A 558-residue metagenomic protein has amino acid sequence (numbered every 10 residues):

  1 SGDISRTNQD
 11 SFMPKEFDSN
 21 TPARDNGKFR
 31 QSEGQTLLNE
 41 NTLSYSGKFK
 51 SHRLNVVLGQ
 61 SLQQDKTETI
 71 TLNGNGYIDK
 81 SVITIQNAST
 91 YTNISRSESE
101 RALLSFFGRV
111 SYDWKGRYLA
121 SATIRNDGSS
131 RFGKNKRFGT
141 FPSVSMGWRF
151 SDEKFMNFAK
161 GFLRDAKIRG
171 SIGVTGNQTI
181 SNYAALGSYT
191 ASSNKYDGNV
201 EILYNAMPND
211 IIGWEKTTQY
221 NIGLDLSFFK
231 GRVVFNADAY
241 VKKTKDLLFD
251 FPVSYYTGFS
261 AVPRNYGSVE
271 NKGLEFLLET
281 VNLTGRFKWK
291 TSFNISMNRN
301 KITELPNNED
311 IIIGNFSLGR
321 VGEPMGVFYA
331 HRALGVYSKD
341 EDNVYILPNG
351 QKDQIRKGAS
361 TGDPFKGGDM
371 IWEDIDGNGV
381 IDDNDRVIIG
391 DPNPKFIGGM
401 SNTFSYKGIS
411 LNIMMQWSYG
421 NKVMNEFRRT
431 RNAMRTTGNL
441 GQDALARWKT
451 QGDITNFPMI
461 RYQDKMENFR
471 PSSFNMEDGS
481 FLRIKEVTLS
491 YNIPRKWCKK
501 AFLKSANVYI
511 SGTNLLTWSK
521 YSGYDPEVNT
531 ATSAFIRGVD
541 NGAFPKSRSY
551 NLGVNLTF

Functional and structural regions predicted by a protein language model:
S1-F49, R53, R101-G133, R137-D152 (+8 more regions): Surface-exposed extracellular loop regions of Gram-negative outer-membrane beta-barrel proteins
N8-G27, E68-R96, A184-P208, S254-V262 (+4 more regions): Surface-exposed loop/turn segments flanking beta-strands in extracellular/periplasmic regions
P14, N20-R117, M207, I212 (+3 more regions): Outer-membrane beta-barrel transmembrane domain signature of Gram-negative proteins, especially the mid-to-C-terminal
K48-L54, R117, S151-A166, T179 (+9 more regions): Short loop/turn motifs that connect adjacent beta-strands in outer-membrane beta-barrel proteins
A88-F107, N194-V234, V262-T284, G322-R332 (+3 more regions): Outer-membrane beta-barrel signature, preferentially recognizing the C-terminal barrel domain of Gram-negative
S129, S418-T513, N529: Extracytoplasmic gating/loop element in the C-terminal half of outer-membrane beta-barrel translocons and assembly
R264, L283-D391, N432, T513 (+1 more regions): Conserved small-residue
Y266-N271, I313-E341, R447-D453, F469 (+1 more regions): C-terminal beta-signal and terminal closure region of outer-membrane beta-barrel proteins
